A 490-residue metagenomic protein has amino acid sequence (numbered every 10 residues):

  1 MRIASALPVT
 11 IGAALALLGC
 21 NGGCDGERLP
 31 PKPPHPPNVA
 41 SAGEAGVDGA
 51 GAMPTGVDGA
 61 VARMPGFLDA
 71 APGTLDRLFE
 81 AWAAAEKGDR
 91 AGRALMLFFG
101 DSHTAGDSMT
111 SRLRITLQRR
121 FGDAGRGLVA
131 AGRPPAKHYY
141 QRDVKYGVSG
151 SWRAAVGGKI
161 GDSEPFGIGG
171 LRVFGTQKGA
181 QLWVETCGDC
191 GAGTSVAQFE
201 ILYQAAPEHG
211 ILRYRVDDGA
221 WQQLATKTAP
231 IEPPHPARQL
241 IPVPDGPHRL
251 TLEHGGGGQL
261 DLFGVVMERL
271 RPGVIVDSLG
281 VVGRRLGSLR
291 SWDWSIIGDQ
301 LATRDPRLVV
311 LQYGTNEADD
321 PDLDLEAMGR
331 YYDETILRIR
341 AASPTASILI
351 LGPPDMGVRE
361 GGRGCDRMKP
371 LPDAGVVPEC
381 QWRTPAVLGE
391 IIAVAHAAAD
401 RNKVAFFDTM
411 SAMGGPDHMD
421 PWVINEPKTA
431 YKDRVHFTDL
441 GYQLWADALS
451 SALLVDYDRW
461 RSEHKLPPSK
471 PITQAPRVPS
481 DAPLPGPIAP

Functional and structural regions predicted by a protein language model:
P8-G19: Bacterial N-terminal signal peptides
N21, D25-D58: Ser/Thr-rich, Pro/Gly/Ala-heavy low-complexity intrinsically disordered linkers and tails of secreted extracellular
G51-F98, W152-G161, P165-L182: Membrane/wall-proximal cationic-aromatic binding patches
A70-E86, L289-L301, R330-R338, R359 (+2 more regions): Alpha-helical scaffolding within the catalytic cores of extracellular/periplasmic polymer-degrading hydrolases
F98, I201, L311, I350-L351: Structural beta-sheet core signal
A105-E334, A341, G357-R359, H436 (+1 more regions): Conserved SGNH/GDSL esterase-like catalytic core that processes O-acyl groups on lipids and polysaccharides
W294, M356-A489: Catalytic His-Asp segment of secreted/periplasmic serine-dependent ester chemistry enzymes
S343-S347: A short helix->loop->beta-strand "cap" motif at the edges of active sites that frequently abuts
